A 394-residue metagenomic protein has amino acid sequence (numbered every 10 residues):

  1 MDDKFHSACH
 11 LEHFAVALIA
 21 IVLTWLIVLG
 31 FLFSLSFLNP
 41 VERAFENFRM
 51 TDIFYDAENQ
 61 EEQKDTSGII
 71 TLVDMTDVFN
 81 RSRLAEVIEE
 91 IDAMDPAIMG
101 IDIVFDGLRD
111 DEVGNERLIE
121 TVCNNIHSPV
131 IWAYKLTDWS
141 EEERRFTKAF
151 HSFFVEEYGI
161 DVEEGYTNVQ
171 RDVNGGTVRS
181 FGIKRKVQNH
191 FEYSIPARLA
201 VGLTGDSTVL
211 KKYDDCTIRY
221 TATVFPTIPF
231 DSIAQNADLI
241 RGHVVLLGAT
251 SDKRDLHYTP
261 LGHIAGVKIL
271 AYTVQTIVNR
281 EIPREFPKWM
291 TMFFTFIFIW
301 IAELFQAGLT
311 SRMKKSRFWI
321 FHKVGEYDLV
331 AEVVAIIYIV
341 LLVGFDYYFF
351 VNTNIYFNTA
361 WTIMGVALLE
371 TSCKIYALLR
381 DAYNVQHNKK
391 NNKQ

Functional and structural regions predicted by a protein language model:
D2-D3, S7-D206, I240-F321, E326 (+1 more regions): Non-transmembrane functional regions of envelope-associated proteins
K4, T217, K390-K393: Intrinsic disorder/low-complexity detector
N80, P229, N358-T359: A diffuse structural propensity rather than consistent per-protein peaks
G202-N236: Substrate-access "cap/lid" subdomains that shape and gate the entrance to catalytic or ligand-binding pockets
S311-Q394: Alpha-helical transmembrane segments forming the membrane-embedded cores of inner-membrane proteins across
